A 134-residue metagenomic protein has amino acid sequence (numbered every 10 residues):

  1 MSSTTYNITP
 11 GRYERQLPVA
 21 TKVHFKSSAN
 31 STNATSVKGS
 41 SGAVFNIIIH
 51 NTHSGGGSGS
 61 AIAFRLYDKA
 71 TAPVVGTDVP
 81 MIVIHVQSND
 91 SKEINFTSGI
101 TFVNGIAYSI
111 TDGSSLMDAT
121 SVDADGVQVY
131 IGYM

Functional and structural regions predicted by a protein language model:
S2-K38, D112-M134: C-terminal interaction-tip segments
S36-G39, P73-V83: Local beta-strand/beta-hairpin segments that build beta-sheet-rich folds
S41-H53: A short beta-strand element within beta-rich, extracytoplasmic domains of secreted/secretory-pathway proteins
F45, S60-F64, V127: Short beta-strand/loop motifs in extracellular/secreted proteins, especially within beta-sandwich accessory domains
F45-I47, G99-D118: Noncatalytic modules at the cell exterior or secretory-pathway interfaces, chiefly beta-strand-rich lectin/adhesion
N51-A61, S114-S121: Extended, low-complexity, turn-rich repeat/linker tracts enriched in Gly/Pro/Ser/Thr and Asp/Glu that occur
S54-D78: Short, surface-exposed beta-strand/strand-loop-strand elements in extracellular ectodomains
I84-D90: Short proline/glycine- and polar residue-rich coil/turn motifs
